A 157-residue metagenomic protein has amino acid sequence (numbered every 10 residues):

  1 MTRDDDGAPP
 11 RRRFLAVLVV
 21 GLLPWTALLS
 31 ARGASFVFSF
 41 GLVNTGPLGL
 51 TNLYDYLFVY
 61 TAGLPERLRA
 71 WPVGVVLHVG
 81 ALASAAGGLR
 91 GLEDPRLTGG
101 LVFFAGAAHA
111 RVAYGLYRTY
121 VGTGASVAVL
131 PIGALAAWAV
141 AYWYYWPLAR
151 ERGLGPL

Functional and structural regions predicted by a protein language model:
M1-V19, R90-L97, Y142-L157: Haloarchaeal acidic low-complexity proteome signature biased toward cell-envelope/secretome components but also
R3, V76-A110: Cytoplasmic juxtamembrane regions at transmembrane-helix boundaries
R13, V17-P24, A81-S84, A108-V112 (+1 more regions): Helical transmembrane-bundle signal
L22-L29, A83-R90, Y114-Y117, V140-P147: Structural signature of transmembrane alpha-helix termini at the membrane-water interface
W25-L68: Long, glycine/tryptophan/cysteine-rich extracytoplasmic
D55-L89: Individual transmembrane alpha-helix segments
L64-A70, E93, R118-S126: Membrane-helix interface and helix-disruption motif detector
G99-L157: Alpha-helical transmembrane segments of multi-pass integral membrane proteins, characterized by long hydrophobic
